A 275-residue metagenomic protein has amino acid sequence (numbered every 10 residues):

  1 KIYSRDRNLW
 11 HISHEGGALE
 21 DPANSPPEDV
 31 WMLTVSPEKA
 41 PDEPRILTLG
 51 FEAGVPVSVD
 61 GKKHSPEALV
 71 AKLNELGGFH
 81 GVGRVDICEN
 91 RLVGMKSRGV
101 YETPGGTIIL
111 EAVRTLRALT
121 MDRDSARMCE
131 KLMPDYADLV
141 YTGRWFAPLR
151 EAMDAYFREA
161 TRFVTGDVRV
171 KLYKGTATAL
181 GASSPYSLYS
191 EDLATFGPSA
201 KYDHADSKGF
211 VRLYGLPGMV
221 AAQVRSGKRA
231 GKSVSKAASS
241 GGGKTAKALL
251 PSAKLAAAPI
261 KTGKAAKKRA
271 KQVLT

Functional and structural regions predicted by a protein language model:
K1-A238, K244, L250: Nucleotide-activated chemistry modules centered on ATP-dependent adenylation/adenylyltransferase
A230, V234-L274: Composition-driven recognition of long, low-complexity, acid-poor segments enriched in small hydrophobic and small
